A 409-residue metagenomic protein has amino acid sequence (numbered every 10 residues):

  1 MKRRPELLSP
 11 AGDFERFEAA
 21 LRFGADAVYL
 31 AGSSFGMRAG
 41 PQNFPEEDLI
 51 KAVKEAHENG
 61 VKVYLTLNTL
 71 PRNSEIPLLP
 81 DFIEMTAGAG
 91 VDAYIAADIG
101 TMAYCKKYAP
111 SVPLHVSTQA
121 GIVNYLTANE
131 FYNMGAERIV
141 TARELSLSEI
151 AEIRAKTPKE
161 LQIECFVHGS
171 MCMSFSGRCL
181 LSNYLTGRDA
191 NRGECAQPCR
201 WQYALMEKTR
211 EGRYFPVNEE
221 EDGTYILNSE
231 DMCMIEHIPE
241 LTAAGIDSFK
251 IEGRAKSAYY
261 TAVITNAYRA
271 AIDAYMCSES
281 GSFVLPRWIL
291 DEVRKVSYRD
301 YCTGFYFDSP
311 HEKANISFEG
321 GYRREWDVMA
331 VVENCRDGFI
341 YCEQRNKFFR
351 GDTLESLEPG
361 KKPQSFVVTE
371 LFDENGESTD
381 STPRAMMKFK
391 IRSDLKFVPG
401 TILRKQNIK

Functional and structural regions predicted by a protein language model:
M1-F23, A27-L30, S34, V53 (+6 more regions): Surface-exposed amphipathic alpha-helical tracts and adjacent flexible/coil segments at the periphery of soluble enzymes
A11, E47, P77, A96 (+2 more regions): Residue-level recognition of alpha-helix initiation/capping sites
D13, T69, A97-T101, A120-I122 (+1 more regions): Short glycine-enriched loops at secondary-structure junctions
R38-H57: Glycine-rich, positively charged N-terminal anion/phosphate-binding segment
A39-Q42, N68-I76, V91-I95: Short gly/ser-rich anion-binding loops that grip negatively charged ligand groups
P77-S117, N129: Well-ordered mid-protein domain cores that form the structural environment of catalytic cofactors
S117-T118, I122, T141: Aromatic/His-enriched, Gly/Pro-containing loop or helix-boundary segments that lie immediately adjacent to catalytic
